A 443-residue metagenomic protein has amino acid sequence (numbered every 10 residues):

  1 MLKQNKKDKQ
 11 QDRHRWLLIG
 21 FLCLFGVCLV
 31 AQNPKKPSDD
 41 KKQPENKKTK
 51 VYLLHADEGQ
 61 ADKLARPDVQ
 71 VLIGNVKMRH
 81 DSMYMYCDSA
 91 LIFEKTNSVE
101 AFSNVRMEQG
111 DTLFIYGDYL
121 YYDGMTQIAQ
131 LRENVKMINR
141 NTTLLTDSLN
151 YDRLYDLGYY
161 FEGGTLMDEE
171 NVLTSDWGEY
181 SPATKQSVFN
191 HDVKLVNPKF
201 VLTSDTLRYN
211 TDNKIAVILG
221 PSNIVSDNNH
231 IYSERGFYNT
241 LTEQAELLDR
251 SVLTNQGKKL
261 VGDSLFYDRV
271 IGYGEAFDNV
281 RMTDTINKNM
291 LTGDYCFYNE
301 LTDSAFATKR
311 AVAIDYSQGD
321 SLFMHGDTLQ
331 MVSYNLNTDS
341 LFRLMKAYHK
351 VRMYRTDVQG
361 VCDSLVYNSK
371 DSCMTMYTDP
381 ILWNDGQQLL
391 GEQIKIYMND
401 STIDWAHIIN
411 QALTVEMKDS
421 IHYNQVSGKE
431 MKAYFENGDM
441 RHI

Functional and structural regions predicted by a protein language model:
M1-S38: Bacterial Sec-dependent N-terminal signal peptides
Q32-I443: N-terminal amphipathic/hydrophobic interface segments
